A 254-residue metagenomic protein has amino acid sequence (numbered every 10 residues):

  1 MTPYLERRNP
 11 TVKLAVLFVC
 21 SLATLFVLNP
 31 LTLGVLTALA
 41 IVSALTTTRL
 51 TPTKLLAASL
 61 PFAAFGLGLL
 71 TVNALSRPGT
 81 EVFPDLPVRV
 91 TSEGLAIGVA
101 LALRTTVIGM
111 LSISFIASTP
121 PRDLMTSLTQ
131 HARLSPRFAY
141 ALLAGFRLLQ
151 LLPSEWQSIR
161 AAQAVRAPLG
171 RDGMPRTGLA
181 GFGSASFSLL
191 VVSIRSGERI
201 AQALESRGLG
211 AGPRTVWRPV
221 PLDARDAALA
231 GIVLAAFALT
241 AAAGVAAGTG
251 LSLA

Functional and structural regions predicted by a protein language model:
M1-P30, L36-S43, T47, S154-A254: Transmembrane alpha-helix interface motif
T2-E6, R49-K54, D85, R89-E93 (+3 more regions): Membrane-helix interfacial "entry" motifs
V27-T32, L75-E93, V245-A254: Membrane interfacial helix motifs at helix-loop boundaries and amphipathic/re-entrant anchors
P30-L31, L50-P52, L134-F138: Membrane-helix interface segments
G34, L50-S59: Interfacial helix-loop-helix linkers and transmembrane-helix boundary segments in multi-pass membrane proteins
R49, G79, G94, G208-A211: Glycine-centered flexibility sites
A58-L169, P175-R176: Juxtamembrane/interface alpha-helical elements of multi-pass membrane proteins
